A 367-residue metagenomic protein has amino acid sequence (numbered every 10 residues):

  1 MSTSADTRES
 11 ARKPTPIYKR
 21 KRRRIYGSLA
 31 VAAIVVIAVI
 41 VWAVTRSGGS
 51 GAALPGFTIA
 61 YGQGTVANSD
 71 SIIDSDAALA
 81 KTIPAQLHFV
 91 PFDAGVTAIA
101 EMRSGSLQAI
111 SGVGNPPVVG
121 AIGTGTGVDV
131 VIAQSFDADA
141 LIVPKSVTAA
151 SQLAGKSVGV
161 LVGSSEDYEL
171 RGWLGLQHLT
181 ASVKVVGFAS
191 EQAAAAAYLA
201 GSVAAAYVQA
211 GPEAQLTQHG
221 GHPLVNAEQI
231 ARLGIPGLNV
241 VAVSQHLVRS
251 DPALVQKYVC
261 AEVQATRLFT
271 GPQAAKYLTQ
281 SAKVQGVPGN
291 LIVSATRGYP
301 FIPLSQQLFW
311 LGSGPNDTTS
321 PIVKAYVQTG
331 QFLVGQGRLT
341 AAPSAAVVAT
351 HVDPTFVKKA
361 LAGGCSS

Functional and structural regions predicted by a protein language model:
M1-R23, I34: Terminal targeting segments of Actinobacterial cell-envelope proteins
R24-Y26, A38-S47: Juxtamembrane cytosolic interface motif at the C-terminal end of transmembrane helices
V31-V39: Sec-dependent N-terminal signal peptides of Gram-positive bacterial secreted proteins and lipoproteins
S50-A189, A204-A210, L224-A227: Short, glycine-/small- and polar/acidic-enriched structural segments that line small-molecule recognition paths
A77-A85, Q229-G234, S305-I322: Short, solvent-exposed loop/beta-turn-alpha elements that line the ligand-binding surface or hinge of extracytoplasmic
P116, V186, Q192-N290: Pocket-lining segment of extracytoplasmic ligand-binding domains
S250-R338: Secondary-structure end/capping motifs
A325-S367: Conserved C-terminal helix/tail region of periplasmic/extracytoplasmic solute-binding proteins
